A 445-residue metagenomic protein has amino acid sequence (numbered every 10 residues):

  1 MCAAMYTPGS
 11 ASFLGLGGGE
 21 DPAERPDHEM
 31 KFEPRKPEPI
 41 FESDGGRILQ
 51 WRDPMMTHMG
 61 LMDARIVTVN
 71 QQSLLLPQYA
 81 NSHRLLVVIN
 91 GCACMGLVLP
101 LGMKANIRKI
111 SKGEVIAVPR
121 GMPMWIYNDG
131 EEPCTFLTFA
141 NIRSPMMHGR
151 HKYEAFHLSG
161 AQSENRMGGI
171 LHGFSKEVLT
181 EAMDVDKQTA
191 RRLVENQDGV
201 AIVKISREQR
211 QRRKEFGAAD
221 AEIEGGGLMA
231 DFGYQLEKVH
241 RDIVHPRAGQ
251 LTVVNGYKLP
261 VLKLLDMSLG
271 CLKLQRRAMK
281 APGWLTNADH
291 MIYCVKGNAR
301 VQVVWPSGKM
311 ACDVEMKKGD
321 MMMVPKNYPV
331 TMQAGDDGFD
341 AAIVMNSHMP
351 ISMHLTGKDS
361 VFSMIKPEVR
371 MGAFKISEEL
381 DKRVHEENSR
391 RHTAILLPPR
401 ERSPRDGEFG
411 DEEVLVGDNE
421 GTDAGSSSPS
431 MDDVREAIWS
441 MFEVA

Functional and structural regions predicted by a protein language model:
M1-Y257, S268, A281-T286, I343-M345 (+2 more regions): An N-terminus-focused feature that recognizes amino-terminal "leader" regions
R143, N298, H348: Short, glycine/serine-rich, charged loops/turns that create anion-binding and catalytic segments at active sites
K258, L265-I343: C-terminal, well-structured subdomains that either form a transmembrane helix-short loop-helix hairpin in multi-pass
M332-G338, A342, S347-E368: Eukaryotic low-complexity, acidic/Ser/Thr/Pro-rich regulatory regions of large signaling scaffolds and adaptors
